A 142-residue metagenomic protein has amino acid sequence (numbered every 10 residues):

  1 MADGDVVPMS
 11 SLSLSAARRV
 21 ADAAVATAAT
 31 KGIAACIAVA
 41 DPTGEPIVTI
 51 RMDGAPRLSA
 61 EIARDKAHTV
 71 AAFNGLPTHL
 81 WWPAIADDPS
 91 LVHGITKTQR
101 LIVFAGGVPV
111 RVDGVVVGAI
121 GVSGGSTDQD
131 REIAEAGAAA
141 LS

Functional and structural regions predicted by a protein language model:
A2-S142: Flexible, solvent-exposed loop/hinge segments and secondary-structure transition points
